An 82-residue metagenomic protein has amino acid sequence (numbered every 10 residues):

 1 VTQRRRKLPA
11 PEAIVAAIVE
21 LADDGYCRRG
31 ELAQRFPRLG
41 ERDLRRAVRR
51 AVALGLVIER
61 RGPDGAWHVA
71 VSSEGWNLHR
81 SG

Functional and structural regions predicted by a protein language model:
V1-I18, G65: Short alpha-helical segments that sit at the start of domains
V19-D23: Short, locally clustered residues in the helix-turn-helix/winged-helix DNA-binding domain
D24-F36: Short acidic, hydrophobic short linear motifs in intrinsically disordered regions
R38-A53: Short amphipathic alpha-helical interaction segments
V52-G62: A short, conserved structural fragment
D64-S72: Minor-groove-contacting beta-hairpin "wing" of winged helix-turn-helix DNA-binding domains
S73-G82: Short, amphipathic alpha-helical interaction segments positioned at domain boundaries
